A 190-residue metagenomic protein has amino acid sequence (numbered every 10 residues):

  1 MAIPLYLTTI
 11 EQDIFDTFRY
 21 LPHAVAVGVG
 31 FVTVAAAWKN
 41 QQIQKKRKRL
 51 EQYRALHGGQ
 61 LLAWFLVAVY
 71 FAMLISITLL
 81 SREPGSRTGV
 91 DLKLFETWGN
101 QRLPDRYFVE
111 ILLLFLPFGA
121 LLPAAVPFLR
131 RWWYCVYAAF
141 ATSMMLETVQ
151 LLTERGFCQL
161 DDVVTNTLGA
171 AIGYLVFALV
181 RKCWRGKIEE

Functional and structural regions predicted by a protein language model:
A2-E154, L160, L175-E190: Bulky hydrophobic segments
G156-L168: Non-cytosolic membrane-interface motifs at loop->transmembrane helix junctions
